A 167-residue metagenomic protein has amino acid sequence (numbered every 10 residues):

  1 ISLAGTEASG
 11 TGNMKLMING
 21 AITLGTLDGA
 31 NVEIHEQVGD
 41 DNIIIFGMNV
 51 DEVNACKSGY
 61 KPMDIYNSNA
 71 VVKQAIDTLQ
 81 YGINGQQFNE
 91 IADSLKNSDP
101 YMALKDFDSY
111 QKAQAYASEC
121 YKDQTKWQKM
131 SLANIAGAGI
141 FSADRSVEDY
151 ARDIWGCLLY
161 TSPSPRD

Functional and structural regions predicted by a protein language model:
I1-S131, I135-I140, R145, D149-R152 (+1 more regions): Catalytic binding pocket for nucleotide-activated donors in carbohydrate/polymer assembly enzymes
Y160-D167: Conserved small/polar residues in nucleotide/adenosyl-binding loops
